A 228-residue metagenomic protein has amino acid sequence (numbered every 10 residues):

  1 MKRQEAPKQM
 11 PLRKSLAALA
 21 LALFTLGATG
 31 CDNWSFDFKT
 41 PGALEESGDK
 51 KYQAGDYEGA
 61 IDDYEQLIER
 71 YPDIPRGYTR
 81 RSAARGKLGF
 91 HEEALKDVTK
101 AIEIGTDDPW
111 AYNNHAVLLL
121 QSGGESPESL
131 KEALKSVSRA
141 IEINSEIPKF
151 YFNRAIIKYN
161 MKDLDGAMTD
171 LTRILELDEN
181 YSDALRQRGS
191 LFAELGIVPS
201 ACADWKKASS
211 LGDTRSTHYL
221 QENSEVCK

Functional and structural regions predicted by a protein language model:
K2-Q9, R13-K14, A18, F24-K228: Alpha-helical tetratricopeptide repeat
